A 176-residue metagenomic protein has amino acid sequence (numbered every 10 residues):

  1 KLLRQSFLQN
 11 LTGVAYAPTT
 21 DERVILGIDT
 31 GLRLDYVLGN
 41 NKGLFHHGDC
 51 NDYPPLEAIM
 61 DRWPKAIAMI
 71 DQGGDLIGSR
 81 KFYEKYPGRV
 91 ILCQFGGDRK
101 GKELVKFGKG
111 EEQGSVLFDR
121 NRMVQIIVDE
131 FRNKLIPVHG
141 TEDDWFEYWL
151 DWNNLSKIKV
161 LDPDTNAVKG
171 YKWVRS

Functional and structural regions predicted by a protein language model:
L2-T19, V24-L26, T30, D35-D162: Mg2+-dependent endonuclease catalytic cores in nucleic-acid-processing enzymes, primarily RNase H-like
D164-S176: Short, solvent-exposed helix-loop connector elements
